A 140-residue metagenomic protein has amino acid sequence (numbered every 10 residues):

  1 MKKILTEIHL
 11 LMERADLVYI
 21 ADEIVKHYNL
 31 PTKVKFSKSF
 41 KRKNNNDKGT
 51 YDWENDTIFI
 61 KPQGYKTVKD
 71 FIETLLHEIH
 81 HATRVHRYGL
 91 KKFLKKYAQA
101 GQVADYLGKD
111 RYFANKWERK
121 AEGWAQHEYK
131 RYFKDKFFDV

Functional and structural regions predicted by a protein language model:
K2-E13: Proteolytic processing junctions in secreted/extracellular precursors, especially proprotein convertase/trypsin-like
L11, A15, K69-D70, T74 (+1 more regions): Soluble non-cytosolic domains of exported or imported proteins
M12-T32: Zn2+-dependent metallopeptidase catalytic core
G49-W53: OB-fold/S1-family RNA-binding modules
I58-L75: Short pre-active-site segment immediately N-terminal to the catalytic Zn-binding motif
K69-D70, V85-R119: Post-HEXXH active-site segment of zinc metalloproteases
E73-H86, A121: Active-site recognition of the HExxH zinc-binding catalytic motif
Y106-V140: Long, well-structured alpha-helical subdomains associated with metal-dependent extracellular/ecto-lumenal hydrolases
